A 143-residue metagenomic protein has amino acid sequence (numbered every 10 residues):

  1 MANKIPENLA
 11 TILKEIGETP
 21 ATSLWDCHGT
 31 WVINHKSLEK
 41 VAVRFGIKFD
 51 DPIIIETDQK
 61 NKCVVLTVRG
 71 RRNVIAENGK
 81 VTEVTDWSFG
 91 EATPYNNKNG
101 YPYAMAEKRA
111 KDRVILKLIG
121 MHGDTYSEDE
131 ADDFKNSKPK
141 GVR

Functional and structural regions predicted by a protein language model:
M1-R143: Polyanion-binding surfaces on beta-sheet-dominated domains and ring/shell assemblies
